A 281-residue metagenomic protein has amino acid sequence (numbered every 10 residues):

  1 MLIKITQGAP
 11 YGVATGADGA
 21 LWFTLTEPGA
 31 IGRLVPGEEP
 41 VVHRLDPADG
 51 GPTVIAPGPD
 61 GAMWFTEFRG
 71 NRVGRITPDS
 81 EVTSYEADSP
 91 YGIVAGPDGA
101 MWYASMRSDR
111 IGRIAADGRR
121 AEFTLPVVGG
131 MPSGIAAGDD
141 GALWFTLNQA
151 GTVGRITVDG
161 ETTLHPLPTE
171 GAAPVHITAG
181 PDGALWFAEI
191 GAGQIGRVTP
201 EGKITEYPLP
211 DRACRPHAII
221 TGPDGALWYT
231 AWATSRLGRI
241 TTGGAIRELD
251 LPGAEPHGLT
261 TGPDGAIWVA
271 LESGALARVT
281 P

Functional and structural regions predicted by a protein language model:
L2-Q7, R44-A48, S84-D88, T124-V128 (+3 more regions): Surface loop/turn motifs at the tips and blade-to-blade linkers of beta-strand repeat domains
I3-A30: Beta-strand-rich domains and repeat architectures in extracellular enzymes and scaffolds, especially beta-propellers
A9, G51, R69, S89 (+8 more regions): Beta-rich catalytic cores
T15-D18, P57-D60, A95-D98, A137-D140 (+3 more regions): Residue-level detector of Asp-centered blade-edge/turn motifs that repeat once per structural unit in beta-propeller
F23-E27, M63-R69, M101-R107, L143-Q149 (+3 more regions): Conserved beta-strand positions in repeat-built beta-propeller and related beta-rich domains
L34-E38, I76-S80, I114-R119, I156-E161 (+3 more regions): Short loop/turn segments that connect beta-strands within beta-propeller blades
E255-P281: Blade-level signature of beta-propeller repeat domains, shared across WD40, Kelch, NHL, RCC1 and BNR/Asp-box propellers
